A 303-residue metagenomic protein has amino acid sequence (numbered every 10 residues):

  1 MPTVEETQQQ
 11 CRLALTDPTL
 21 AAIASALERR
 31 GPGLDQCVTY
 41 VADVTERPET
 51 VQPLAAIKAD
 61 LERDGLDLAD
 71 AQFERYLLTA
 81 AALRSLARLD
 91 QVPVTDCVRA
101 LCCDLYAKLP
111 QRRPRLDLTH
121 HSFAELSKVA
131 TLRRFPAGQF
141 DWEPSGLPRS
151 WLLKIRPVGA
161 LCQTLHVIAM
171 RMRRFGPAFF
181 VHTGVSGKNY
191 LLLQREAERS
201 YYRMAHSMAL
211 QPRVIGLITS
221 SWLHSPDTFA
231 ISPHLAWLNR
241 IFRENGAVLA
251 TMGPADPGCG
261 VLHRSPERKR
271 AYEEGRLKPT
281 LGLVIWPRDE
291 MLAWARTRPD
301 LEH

Functional and structural regions predicted by a protein language model:
P2-N189, A209-G216, A230-H303: Non-catalytic substrate-recognition and accessory regions of acyl/acetyltransferase enzymes
V185-Q194, L223-D227: Short acidic, S/G/P-rich loop/turn micro-motifs used as interaction or catalytic elements
N189-M208, L217: Conserved acetyl-CoA-binding loop-helix of GNAT-fold acetyltransferases
I215-S225: Acidic/histidine-rich, metal-coordinating catalytic segments
